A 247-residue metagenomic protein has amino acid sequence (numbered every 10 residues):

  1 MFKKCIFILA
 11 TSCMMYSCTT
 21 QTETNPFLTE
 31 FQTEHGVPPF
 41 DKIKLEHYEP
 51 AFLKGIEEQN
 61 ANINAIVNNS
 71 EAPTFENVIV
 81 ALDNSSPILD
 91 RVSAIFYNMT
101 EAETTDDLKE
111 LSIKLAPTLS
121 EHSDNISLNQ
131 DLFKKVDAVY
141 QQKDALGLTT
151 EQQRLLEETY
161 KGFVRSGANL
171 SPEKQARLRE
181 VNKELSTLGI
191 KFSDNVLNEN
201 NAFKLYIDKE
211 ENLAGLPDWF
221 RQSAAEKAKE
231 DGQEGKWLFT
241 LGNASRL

Functional and structural regions predicted by a protein language model:
M1-E23: Bacterial Sec-dependent N-terminal signal peptides
C18-L247: Zn2+-dependent metallopeptidase catalytic domains
